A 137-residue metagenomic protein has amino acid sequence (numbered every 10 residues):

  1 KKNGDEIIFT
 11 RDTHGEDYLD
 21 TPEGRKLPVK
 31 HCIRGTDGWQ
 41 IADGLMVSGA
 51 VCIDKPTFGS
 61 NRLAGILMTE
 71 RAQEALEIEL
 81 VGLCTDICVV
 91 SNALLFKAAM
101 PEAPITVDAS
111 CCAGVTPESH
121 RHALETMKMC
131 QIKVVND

Functional and structural regions predicted by a protein language model:
K2-E6, G15, T21-D137: Active-site-adjacent betaalpha module
D12: Active-site loop/turn elements of alpha/beta-hydrolase fold enzymes, especially the short glycine-/histidine-rich
